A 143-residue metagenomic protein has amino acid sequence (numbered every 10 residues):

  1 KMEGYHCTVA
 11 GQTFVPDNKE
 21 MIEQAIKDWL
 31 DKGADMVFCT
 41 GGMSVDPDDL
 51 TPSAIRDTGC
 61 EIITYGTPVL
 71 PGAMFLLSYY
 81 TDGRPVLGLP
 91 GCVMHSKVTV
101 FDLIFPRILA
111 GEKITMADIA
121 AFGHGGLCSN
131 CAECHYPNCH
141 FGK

Functional and structural regions predicted by a protein language model:
K1-K143: Non-catalytic beta/alpha edge segments that cap or flank active sites
